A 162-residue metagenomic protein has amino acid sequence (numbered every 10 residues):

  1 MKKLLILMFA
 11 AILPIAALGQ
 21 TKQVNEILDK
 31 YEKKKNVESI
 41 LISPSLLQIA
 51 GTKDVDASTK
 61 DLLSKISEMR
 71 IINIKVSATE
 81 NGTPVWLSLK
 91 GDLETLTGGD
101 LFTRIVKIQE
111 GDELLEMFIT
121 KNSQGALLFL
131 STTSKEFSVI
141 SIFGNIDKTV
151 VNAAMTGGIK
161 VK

Functional and structural regions predicted by a protein language model:
M1-V24: Bacterial Sec-dependent N-terminal signal peptides
A11-L13, Y31, G158: Alpha-helix boundary/capping residues
Q23-L89: Early exported N-terminus immediately downstream of N-terminal targeting peptides
S77-P84, S88, L127, M155-K162: Terminal interaction module
K90-I119: Short Gly/Thr-rich strand-loop-strand
F118-D147: A short, solvent-exposed beta-edge/loop patch
F137, G144-K162: C-terminal partner/receptor-binding element of secreted or periplasmic proteins
